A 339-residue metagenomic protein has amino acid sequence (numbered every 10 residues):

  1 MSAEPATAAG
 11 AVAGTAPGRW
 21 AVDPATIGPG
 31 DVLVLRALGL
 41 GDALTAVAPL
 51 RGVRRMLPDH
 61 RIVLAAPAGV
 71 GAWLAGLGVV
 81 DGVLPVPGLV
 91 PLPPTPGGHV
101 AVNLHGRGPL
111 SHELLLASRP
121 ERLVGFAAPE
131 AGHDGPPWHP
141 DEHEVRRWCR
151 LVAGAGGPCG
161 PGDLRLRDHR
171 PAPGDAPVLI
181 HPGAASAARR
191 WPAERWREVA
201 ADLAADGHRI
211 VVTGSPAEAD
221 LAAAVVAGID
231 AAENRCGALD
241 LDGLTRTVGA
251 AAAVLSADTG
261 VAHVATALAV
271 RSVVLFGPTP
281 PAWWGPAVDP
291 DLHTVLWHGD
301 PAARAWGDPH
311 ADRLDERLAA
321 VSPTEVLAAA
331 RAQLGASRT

Functional and structural regions predicted by a protein language model:
M1-T339: Catalytic machinery of carbohydrate-active enzymes, primarily nucleotide-sugar-dependent glycosyltransferases
